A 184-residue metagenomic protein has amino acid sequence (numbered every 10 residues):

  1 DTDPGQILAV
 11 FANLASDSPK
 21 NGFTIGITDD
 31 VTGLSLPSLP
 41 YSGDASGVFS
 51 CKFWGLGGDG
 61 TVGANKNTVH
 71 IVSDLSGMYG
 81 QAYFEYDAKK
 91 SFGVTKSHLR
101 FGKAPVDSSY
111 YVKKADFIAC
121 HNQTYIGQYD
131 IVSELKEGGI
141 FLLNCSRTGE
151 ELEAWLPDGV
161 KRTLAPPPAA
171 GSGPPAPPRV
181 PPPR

Functional and structural regions predicted by a protein language model:
D1, A45-G57, T61-R184: Active-site cofactor/cluster-binding pocket
D1-D44, A170-G171, R179, R184: Peripheral docking tails and interdomain loops at the edges of cofactor- or intermediate-handling domains
